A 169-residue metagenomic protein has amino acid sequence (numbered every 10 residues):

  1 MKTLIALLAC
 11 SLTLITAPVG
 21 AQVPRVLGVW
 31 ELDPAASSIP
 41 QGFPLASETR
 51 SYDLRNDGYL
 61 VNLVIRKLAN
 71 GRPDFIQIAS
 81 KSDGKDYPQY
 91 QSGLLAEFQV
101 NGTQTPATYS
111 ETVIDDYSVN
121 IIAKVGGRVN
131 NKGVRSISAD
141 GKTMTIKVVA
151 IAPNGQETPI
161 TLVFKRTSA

Functional and structural regions predicted by a protein language model:
M1-L4: Positively charged n-region of N-terminal signal peptides that target proteins for export
A6-I15: Bacterial N-terminal signal peptides
A21-A169: Hydrophobic small-molecule pocket/channel-lining residues, especially in calycin-type beta-barrels
